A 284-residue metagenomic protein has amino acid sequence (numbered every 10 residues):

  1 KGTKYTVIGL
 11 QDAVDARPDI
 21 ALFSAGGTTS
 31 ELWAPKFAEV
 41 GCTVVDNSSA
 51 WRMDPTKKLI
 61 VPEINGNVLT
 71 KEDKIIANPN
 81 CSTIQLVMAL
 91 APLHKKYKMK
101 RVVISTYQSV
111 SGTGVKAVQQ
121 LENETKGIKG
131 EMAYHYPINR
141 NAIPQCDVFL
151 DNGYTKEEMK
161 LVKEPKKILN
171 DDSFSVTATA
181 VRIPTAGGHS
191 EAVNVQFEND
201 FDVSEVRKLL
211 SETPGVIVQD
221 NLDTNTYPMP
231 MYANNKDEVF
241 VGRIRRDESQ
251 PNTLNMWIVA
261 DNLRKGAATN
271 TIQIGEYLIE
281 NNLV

Functional and structural regions predicted by a protein language model:
K1-A16, R101-T106, V110-N255: C-terminal substrate-binding/catalytic lobe of Rossmann-fold NAD(P)-dependent oxidoreductases
K1-I138, S173-S175, V239-F240, I244-Q250 (+3 more regions): N-terminal Rossmann-like NAD(P) cofactor-binding subdomain of oxidoreductases, focused on the glycine-rich
W33, H189, A267-N270: Residues at alpha-helix caps and immediate loop-helix transition turns in enzyme cores, especially N- and C-cap
G66, D200-D202, L263: Generic "edge-of-domain/loop-turn" microfeature
K74-Q85, G153-V162, G266-N270: A glycine-rich, Thr/Ser-enriched phosphate-binding loop motif common to dinucleotide/cofactor-binding enzymes
V181-P184, A260-K265: Glycine-rich phosphate/pyrophosphate-binding beta-alpha loops
